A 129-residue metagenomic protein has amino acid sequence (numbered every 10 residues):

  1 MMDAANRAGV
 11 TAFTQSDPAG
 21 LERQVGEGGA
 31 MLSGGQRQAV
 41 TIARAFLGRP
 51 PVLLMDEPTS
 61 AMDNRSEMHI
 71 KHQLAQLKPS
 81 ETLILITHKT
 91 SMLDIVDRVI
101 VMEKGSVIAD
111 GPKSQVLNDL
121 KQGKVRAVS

Functional and structural regions predicted by a protein language model:
M1-Q24, G123-V128: Conserved "ABC signature" C-loop
L47-P51, S80: A short, proline-enriched helix->beta-strand linker immediately N-terminal to the Walker B motif in ABC-type P-loop
L53-D56: Catalytic Walker B motif of ABC-type/P-loop ATPase nucleotide-binding domains
E67-P79: Helical segment within the ABC ATPase nucleotide-binding domain
Q76-L85, L93: Conserved catalytic loops of ABC-family nucleotide-binding domains
D110-G111: ABC ATPase "signature
